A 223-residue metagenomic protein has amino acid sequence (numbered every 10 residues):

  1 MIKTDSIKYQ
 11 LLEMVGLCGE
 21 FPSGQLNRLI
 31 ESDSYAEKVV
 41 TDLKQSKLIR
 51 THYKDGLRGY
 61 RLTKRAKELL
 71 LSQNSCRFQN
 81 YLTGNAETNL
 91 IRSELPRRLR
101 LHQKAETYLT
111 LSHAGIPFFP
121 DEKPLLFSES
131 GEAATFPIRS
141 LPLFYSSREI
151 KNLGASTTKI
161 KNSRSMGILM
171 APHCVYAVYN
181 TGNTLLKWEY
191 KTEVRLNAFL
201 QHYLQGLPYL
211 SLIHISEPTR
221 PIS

Functional and structural regions predicted by a protein language model:
M1-T83: Basic, Lys/Arg-rich alpha-helical nucleic-acid-recognition elements, primarily the DNA-binding modules of transcription
C18, Y35, L62, P96-L99 (+2 more regions): Non-membrane alpha-helical secondary structure
S34-Y35, G115, F119, I222: Secondary-structure boundary/capping signal
T41, I168-L169, Y203-L207: A general structural signal for short secondary-structure junctions and capping/turn motifs
K54, Y179-N183, S216: Short loop/turn segments at strand-loop or loop-helix junctions that form parts of catalytic or ligand-binding pockets
T88-E189: Exposed, interaction-prone assembly regions rather than primary DNA-binding/catalytic cores
L186-Y209, S223: Long, charge-rich, low-complexity intrinsically disordered regions
I213-S223: Single conserved hydrophobic/aromatic residue that forms the stacking wall/gate of nucleotide- or nucleobase-binding
